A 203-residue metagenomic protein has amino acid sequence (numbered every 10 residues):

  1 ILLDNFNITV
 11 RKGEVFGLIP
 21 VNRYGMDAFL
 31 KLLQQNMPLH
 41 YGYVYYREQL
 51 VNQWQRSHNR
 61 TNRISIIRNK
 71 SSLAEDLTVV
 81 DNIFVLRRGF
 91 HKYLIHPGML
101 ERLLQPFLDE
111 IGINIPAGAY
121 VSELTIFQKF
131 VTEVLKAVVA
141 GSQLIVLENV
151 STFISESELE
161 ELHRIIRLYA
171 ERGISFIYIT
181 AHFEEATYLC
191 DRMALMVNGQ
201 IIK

Functional and structural regions predicted by a protein language model:
L2-R11, G42: Conserved beta-strand
Q34: Helix-to-loop junction immediately C-terminal to a conserved catalytic motif
G42-Q53, H58-N62: Conserved ABC transporter NBD signature motif
K70, E75-G89: Q-loop/switch helix immediately C-terminal to the Walker
E133-V134: Hydrophobic anchor residue at the start of the ABC signature
T180-A181: H-loop/switch region of ABC-family ATPase nucleotide-binding domains
Y188-L195: Conserved catalytic segment of ABC-fold P-loop ATPases
